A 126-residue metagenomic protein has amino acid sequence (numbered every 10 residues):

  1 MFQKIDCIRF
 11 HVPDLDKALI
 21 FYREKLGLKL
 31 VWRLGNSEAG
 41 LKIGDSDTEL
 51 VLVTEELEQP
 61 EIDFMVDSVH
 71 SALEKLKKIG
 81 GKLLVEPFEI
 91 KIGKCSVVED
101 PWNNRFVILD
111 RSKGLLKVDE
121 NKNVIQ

Functional and structural regions predicted by a protein language model:
M1-L19, D47, P60-I62, S112-Q126: N-terminal beta-strand motif that seeds the catalytic metal site of vicinal oxygen chelate
F2-K4, T54-Q59, E89-I90: Short glycine-enriched loop/turn motifs at secondary-structure junctions
C7-H11, K17-K42: N-terminal first-folded block
R9, K42, V53, L84 (+3 more regions): Residue-level detector of conserved, well-ordered beta-strand and adjacent loop positions that form binding/recognition
D16-K17, L57, H70-S71: Short alpha-helical
K29-P60, R105-R111: Conserved short beta-strand elements that form part of the metal-binding/catalytic scaffold of enzyme active sites
G35-N36, E89, L116: Residue-level "edge-of-site" marker
D63-R105: Vicinal oxygen chelate
